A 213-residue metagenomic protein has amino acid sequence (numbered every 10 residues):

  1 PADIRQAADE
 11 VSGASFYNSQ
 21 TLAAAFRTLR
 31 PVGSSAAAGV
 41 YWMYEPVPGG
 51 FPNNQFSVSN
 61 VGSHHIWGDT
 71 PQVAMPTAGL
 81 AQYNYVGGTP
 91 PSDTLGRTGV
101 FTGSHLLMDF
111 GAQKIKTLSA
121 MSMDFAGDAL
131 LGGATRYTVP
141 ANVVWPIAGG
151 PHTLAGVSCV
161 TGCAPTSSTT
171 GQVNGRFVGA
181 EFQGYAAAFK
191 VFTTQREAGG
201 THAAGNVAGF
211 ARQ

Functional and structural regions predicted by a protein language model:
P1-Q213: Mature soluble binding/inhibitory domains
